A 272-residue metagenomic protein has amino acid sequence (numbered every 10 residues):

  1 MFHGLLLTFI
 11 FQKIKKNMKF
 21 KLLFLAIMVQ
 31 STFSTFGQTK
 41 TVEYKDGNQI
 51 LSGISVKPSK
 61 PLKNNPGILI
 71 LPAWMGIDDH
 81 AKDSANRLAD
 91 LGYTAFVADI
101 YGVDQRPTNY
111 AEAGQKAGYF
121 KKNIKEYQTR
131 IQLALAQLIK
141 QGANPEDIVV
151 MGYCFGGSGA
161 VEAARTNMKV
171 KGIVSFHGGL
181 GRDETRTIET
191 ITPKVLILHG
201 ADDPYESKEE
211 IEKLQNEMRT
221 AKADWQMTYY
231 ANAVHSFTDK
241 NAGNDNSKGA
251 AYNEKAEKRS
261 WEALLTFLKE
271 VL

Functional and structural regions predicted by a protein language model:
T41-Q141, D239-A251: Serine-hydrolase catalytic machinery in alpha/beta-hydrolase-like enzymes
S84, S207-E217: Short alpha-helix in the alpha/beta-hydrolase fold that links the catalytic acid
I100, V174-R182: Active-site nucleophile loop of the alpha/beta-hydrolase fold
G142-Y153: Alpha/beta-hydrolase fold nucleophile elbow
G157-N167, I173: Short glycine-enriched nucleophile-adjacent loop and the immediately C-terminal alpha-helix near the catalytic center
I197-H199: Short beta-strand/loop motif that positions the catalytic acidic residue of the alpha/beta-hydrolase fold
D202-E206: Acidic catalytic loop of the alpha/beta-hydrolase fold
R219, D224-L272: C-terminal catalytic histidine-bearing segment of alpha/beta-hydrolase fold enzymes
